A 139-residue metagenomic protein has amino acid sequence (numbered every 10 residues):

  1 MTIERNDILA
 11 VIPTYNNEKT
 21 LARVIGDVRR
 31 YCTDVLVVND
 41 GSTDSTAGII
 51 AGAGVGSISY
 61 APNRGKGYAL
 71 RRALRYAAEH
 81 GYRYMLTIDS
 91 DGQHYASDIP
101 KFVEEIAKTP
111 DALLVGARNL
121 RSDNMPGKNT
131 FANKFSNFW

Functional and structural regions predicted by a protein language model:
M1-D27: N-proximal low-complexity "stem/linker" segments adjacent to membrane-targeting elements
R5-I8, D27-V37, S45, V55: Short loop->beta transition adjacent to catalytic acidic/histidine clusters or analogous donor-positioning motifs
T14, V38-D40, Y60: Conserved sequence signature across two-component system core domains
K19-R23, D44-G52: Acidic helix N-cap motif at the loop->helix transition within catalytic regions of sugar-transfer enzymes
N39-A47, G92: A conserved acidic beta->alpha catalytic loop
Y60-E79, Y84, A96-W139: Acceptor/aglycone-binding surface of glycosyltransferases and processive sugar-polymer synthases
